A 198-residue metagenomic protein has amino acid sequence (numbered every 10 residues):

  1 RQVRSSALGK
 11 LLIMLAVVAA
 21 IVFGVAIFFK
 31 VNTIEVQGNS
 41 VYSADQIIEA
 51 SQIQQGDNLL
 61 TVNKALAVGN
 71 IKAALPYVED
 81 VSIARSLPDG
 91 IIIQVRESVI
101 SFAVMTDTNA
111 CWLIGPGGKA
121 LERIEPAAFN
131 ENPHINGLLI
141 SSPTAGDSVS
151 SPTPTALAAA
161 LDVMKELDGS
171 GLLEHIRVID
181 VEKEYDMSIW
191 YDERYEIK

Functional and structural regions predicted by a protein language model:
R1-V18, F23, Q46, A50 (+2 more regions): Charged, solvent-exposed interaction patches on well-folded alpha/beta domains that mediate macromolecular contacts
I13, V18-N39: Aromatic-capped interface at the extracytoplasmic side of an N-terminal signal-anchor transmembrane helix
A26, K72-Y77, S86-L87: Broad hydrophobic/π-residue packing in well-ordered secondary structure
I27, S40, L60, W112 (+1 more regions): Residues that recognize and position ribonucleotide moieties
F29, P76, E174: Structured loop/turn residues at beta-strand edges in well-structured enzyme cores
Y42-P76: Short extracytoplasmic
